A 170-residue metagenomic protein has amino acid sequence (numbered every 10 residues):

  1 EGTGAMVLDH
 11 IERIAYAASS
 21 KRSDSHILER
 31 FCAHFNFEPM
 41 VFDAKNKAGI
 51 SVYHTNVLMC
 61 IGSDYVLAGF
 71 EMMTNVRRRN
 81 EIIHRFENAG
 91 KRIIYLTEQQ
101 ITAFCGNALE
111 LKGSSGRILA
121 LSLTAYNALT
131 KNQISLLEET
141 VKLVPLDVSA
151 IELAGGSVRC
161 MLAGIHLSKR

Functional and structural regions predicted by a protein language model:
E1-R170: The feature marks the mature, well-folded catalytic cores of soluble enzymes
